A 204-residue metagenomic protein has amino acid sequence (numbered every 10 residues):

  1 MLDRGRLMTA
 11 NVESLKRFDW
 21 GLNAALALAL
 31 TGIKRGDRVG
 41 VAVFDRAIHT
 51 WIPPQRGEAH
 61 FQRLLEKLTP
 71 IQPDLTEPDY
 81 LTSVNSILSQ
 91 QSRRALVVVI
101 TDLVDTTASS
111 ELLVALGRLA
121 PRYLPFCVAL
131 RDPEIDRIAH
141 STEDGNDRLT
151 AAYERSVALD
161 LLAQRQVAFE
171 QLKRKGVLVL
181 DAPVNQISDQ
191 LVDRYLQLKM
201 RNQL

Functional and structural regions predicted by a protein language model:
M1-L204: Exposed, interaction-prone extracellular/peripheral surfaces
